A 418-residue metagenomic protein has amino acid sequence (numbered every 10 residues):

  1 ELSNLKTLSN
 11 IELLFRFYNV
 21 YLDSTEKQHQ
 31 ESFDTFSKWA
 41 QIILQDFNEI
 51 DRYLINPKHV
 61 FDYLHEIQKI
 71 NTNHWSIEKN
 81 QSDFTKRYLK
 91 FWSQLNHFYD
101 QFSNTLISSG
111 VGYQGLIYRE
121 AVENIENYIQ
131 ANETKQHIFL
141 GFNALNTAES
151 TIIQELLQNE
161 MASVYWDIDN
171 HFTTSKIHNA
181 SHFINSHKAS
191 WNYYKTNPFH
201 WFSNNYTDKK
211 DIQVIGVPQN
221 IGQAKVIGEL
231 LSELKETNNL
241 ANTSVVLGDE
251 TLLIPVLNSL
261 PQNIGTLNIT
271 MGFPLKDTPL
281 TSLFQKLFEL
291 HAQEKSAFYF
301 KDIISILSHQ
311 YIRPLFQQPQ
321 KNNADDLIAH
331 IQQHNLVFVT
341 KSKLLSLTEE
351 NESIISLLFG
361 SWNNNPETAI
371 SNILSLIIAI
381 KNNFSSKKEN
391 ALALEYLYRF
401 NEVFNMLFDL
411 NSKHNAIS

Functional and structural regions predicted by a protein language model:
E1-S418: Nucleic acid-machinery interaction/catalytic patches
